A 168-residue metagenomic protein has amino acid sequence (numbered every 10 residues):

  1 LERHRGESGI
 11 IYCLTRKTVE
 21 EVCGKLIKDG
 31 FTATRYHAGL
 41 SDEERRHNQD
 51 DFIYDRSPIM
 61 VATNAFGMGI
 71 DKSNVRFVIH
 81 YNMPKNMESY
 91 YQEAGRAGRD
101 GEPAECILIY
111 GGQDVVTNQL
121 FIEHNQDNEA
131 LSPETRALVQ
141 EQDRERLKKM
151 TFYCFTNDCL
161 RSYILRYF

Functional and structural regions predicted by a protein language model:
L1-T135, E145, F168: Helicase motor core with emphasis on the C-terminal RecA-like subdomain
R146-F168: C-terminal accessory regions
